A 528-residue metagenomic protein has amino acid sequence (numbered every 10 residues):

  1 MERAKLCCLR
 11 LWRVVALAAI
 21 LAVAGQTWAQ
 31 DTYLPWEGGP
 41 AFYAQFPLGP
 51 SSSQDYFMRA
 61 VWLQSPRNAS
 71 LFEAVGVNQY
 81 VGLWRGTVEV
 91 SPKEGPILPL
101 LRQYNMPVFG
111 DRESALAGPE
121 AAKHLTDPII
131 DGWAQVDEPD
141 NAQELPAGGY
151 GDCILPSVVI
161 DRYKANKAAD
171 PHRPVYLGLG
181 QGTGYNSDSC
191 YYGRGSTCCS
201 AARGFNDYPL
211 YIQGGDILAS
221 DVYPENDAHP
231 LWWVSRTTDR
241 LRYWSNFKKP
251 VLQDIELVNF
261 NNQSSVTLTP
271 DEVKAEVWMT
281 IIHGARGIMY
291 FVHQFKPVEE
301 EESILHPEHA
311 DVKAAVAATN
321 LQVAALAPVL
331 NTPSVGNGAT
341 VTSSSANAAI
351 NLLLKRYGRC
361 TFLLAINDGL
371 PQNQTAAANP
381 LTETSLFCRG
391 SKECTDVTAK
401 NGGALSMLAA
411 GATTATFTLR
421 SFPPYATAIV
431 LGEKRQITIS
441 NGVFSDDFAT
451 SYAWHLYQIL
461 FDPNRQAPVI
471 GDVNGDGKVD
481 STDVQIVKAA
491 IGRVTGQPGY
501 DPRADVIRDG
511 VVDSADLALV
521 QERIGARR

Functional and structural regions predicted by a protein language model:
E2-V15: Bacterial N-terminal signal peptides that target proteins for export
R3-L6, T27, V316, E393 (+3 more regions): Intrinsic disorder/low-complexity segments enriched in polar/small residues
W12-A24: Bacterial N-terminal signal peptides
L17, S65-P66, E94, S114 (+3 more regions): A diffuse structural propensity rather than consistent per-protein peaks
A29-A426, G432-P463: Glycan-processing catalytic domains of CAZymes
P463-R528: Cellulosome-associated attachment modules in secreted, modular CAZymes
